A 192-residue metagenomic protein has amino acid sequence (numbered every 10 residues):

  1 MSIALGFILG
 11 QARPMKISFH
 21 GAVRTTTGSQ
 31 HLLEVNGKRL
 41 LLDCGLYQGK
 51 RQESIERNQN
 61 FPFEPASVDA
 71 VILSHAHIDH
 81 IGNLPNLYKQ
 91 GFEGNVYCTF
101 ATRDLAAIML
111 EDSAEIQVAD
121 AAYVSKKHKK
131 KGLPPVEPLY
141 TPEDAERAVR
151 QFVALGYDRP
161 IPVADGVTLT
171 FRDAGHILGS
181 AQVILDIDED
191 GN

Functional and structural regions predicted by a protein language model:
G10-A66, R147-N192: Core dinuclear metal-dependent hydrolase active-site scaffold
T25, V35-G94, C98-F152: Pre-active-site segment of Zn-dependent metallo-hydrolases
